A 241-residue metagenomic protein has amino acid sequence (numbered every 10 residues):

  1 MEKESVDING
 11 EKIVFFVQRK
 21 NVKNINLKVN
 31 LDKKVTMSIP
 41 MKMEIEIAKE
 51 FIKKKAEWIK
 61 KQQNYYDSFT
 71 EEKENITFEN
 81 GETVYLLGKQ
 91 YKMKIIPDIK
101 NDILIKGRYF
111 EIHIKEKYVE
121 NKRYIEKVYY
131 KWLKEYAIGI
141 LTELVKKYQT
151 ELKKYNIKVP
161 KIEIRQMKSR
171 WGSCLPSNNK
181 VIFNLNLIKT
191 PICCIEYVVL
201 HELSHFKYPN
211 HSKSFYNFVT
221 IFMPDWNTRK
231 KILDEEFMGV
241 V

Functional and structural regions predicted by a protein language model:
M1-E196, F206-V241: Active-site-proximal or metal-binding-adjacent scaffold patches in catalytic folds
V199: Walker B beta-strand of ABC/ABC-like P-loop ATPase nucleotide-binding domains, specifically the conserved hydrophobic
E202: Walker B catalytic acidic pair
